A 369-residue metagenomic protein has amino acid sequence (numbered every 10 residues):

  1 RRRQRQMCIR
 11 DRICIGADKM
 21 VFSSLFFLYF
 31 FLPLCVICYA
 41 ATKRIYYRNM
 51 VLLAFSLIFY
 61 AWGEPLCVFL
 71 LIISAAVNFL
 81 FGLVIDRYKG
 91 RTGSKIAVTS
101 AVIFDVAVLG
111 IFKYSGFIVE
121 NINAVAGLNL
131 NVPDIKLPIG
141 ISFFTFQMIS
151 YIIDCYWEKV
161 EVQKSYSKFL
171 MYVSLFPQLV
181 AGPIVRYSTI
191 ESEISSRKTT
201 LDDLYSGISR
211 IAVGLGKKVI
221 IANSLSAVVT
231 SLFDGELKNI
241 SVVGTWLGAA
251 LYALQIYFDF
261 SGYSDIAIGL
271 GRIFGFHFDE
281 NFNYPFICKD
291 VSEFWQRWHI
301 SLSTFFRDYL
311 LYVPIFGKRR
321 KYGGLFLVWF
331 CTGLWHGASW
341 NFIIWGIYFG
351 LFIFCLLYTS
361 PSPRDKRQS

Functional and structural regions predicted by a protein language model:
R1-D11, Y358-S369: Single conserved hydrophobic/aromatic residue that forms the stacking wall/gate of nucleotide- or nucleobase-binding
C14-S360, R364: Membrane-embedded transmembrane alpha-helical bundles that form the catalytic cores of multi-pass lipid-modifying
